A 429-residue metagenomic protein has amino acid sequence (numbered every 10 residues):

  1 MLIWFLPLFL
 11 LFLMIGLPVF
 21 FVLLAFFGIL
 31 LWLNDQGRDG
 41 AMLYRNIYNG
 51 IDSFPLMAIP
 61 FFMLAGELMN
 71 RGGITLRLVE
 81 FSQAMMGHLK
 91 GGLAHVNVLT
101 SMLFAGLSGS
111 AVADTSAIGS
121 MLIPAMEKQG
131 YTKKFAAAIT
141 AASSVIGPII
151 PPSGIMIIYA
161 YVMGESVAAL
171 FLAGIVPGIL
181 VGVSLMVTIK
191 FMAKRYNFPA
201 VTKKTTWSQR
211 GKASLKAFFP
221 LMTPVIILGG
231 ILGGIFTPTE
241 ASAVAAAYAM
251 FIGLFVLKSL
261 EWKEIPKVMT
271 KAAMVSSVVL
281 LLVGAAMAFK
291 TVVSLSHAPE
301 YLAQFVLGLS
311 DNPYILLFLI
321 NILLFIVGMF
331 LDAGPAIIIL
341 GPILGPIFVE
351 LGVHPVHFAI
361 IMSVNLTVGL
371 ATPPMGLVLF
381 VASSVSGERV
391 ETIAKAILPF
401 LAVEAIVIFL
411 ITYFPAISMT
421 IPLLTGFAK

Functional and structural regions predicted by a protein language model:
M1-K429: Alpha-helical transmembrane segments of multi-pass membrane transport proteins
